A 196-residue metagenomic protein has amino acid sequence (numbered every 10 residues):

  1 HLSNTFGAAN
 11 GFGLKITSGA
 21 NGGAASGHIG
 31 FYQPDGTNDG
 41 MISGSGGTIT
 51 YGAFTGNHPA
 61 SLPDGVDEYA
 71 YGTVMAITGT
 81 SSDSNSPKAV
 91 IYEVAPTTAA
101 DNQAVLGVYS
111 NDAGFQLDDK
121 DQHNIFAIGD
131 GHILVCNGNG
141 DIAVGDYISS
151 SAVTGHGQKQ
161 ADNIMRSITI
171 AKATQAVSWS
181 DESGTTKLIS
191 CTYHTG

Functional and structural regions predicted by a protein language model:
H1-G196: Extracellular receptor-binding modules and their adjoining Ser/Thr/Gly/Asp/Asn-rich linkers
